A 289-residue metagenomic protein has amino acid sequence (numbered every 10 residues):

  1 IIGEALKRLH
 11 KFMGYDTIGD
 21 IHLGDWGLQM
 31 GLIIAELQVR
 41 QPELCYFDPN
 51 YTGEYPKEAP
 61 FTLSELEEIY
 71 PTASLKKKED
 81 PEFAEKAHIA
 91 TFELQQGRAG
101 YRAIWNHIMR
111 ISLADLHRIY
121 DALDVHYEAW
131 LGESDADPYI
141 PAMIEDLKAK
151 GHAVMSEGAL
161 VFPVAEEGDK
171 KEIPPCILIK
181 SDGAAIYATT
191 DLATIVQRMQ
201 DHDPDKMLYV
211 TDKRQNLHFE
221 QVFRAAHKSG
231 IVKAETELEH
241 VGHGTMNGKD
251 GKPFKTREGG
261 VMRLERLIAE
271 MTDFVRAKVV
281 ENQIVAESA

Functional and structural regions predicted by a protein language model:
I1-A289: NTP-dependent nucleotidyl-transfer catalytic core
